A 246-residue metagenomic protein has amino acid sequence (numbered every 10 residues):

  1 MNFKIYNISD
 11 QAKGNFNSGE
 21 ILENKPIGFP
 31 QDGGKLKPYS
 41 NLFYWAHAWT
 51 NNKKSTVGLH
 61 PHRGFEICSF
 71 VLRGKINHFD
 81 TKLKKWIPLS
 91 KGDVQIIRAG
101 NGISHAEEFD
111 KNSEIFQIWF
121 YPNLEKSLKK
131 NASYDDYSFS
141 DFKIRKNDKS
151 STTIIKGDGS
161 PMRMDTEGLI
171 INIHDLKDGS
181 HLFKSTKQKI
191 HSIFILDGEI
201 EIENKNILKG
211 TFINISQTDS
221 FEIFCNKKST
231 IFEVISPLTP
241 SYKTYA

Functional and structural regions predicted by a protein language model:
A12-G14, P30-D110: Extended, compositionally biased flexible segments
N15-L59, E66-I67, I115, D141-L182: A short glycine-rich, His/Asp/Glu-containing loop-to-beta-strand
P61-N77, W119-N123, I173-L176, T186-E201: Short, conserved beta-strand element in jelly-roll/cupin
D80-R98, E201-C225: Short acidic-glycine-tyrosine-enriched beta hairpin
I96, A106-R163: Surface-exposed beta-loop interaction hotspot
A99-K126, N206-L208, S216-Y245: Ligand-binding loop in jelly-roll beta-barrel domains
S160-N214: Hydrophobic secondary-structure block in the mid-to-C-terminal portion of proteins
F183-S185, K243-A246: Short conserved micro-motifs at the rims of enzyme active sites and ligand-binding pockets
